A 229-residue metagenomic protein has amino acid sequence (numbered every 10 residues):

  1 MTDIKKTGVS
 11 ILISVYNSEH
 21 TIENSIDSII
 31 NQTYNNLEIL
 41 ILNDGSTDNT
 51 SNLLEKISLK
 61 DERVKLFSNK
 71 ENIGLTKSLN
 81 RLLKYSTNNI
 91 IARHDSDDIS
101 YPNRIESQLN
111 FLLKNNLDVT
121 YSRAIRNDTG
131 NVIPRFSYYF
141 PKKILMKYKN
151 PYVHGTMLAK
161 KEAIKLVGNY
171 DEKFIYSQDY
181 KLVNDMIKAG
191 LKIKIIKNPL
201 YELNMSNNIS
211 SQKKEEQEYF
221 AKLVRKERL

Functional and structural regions predicted by a protein language model:
M1-I30: N-proximal low-complexity "stem/linker" segments adjacent to membrane-targeting elements
K6-V9, I30-I41, N49, D61-K65: Short loop->beta transition adjacent to catalytic acidic/histidine clusters or analogous donor-positioning motifs
H20-E23, D48-K56, I99, N103: Acidic helix N-cap motif at the loop->helix transition within catalytic regions of sugar-transfer enzymes
N43-N52, E71, D95: A conserved acidic beta->alpha catalytic loop
N69-S86, S107: Glycine-rich, basic loop-to-helix element that forms the pyrophosphate-binding segment of sugar-nucleotide handling
K84, F140-R225: Conserved nucleotide-sugar donor-binding catalytic segment
I91: Short aromatic/hydrophobic "clamp" motif used to bind/position activated sugar donors
N103-P134: Conserved donor NDP-sugar-binding/catalytic core segment of glycosyltransferases
